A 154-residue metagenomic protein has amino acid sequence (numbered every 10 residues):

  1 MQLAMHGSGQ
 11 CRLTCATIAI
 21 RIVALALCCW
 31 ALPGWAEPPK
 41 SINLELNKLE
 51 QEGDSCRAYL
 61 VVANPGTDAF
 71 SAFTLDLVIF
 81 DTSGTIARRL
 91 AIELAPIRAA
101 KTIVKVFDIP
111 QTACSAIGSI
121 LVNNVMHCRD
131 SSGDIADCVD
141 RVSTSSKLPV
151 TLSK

Functional and structural regions predicted by a protein language model:
M1-I18: N-terminal secretory signal peptides that target proteins for export/translocation
A31-P33: N-terminal signal peptide c-region/cleavage motif recognized by signal peptidases
A36-D54, L148-L152: Low-complexity, acidic Ser/Thr/Pro/Gly-rich terminal tails and inter-domain linkers that flank the onset of structured
C56-A58: Structural beta-strand segments of beta-rich domains
V62-G66: Asparagine-centered strand-capping/turn motif at beta-strand->loop junctions
D68-A72, A87: Short acidic/proline- and small/hydrophobic-mixed sequence motifs that coincide with surface turns and coil-to-beta
I86-A116: Intrinsically disordered, low-complexity Pro/Gly/Ser/Thr-rich segments with frequent PxxP/GP/PP motifs and embedded
Q111-K154: Terminal connector regions
